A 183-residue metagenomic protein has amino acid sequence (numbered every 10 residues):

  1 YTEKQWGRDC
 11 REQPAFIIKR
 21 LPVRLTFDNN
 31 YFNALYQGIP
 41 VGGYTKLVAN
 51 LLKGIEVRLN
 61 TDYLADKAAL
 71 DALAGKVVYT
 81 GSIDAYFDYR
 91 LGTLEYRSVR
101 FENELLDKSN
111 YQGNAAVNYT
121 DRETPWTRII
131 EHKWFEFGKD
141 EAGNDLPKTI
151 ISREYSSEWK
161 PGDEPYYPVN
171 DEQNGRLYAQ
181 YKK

Functional and structural regions predicted by a protein language model:
Y1-K76, T80, D84-F87: Active-site/ligand-binding neighborhood in enzyme catalytic cores
T61-A179: Mid-domain catalytic core of redox enzymes that form a hydrophobic substrate pocket/lid adjacent to a catalytic redox
K183: Short FAD-binding loop at a beta-strand-to-alpha-helix junction that anchors the flavin cofactor in diverse
